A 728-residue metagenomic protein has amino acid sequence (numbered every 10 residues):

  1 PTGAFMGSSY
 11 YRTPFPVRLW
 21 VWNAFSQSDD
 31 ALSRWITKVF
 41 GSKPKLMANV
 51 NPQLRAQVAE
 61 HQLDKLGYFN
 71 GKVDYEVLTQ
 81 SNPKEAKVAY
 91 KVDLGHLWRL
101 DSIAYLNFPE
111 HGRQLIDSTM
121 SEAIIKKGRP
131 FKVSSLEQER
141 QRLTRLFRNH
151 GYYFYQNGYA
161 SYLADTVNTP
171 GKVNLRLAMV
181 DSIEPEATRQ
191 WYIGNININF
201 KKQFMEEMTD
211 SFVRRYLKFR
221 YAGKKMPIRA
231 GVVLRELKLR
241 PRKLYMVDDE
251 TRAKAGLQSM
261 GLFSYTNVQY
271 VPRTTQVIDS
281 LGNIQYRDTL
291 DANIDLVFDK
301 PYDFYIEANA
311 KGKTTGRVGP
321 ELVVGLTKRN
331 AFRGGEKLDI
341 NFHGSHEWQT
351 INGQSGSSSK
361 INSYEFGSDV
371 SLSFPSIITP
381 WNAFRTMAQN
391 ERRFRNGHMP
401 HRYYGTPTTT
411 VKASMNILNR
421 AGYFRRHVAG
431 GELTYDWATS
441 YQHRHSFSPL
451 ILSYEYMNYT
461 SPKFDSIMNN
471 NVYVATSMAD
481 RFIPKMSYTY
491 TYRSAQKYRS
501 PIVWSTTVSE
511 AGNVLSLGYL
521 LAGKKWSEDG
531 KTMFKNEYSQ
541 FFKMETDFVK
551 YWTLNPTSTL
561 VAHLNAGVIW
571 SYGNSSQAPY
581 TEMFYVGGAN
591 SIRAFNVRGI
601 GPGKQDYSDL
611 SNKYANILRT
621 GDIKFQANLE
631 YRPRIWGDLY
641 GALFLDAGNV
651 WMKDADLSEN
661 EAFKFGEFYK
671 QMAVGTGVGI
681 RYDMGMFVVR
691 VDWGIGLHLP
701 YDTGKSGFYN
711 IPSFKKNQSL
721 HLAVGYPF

Functional and structural regions predicted by a protein language model:
P1-S259, Y265-V268, T289: Interaction-mediating elements
Y68, Y152, P170, P301 (+8 more regions): Strand-connecting loop/turn motifs
E76-L78, K91-L97, Y105-E110, A178-E184 (+11 more regions): Solvent-exposed coil/turn segments that connect beta secondary-structure elements in extracytoplasmic/periplasmic
L115, M226-P227, M246-S505, R593-A594 (+4 more regions): Gram-negative/organellar outer-membrane beta-barrel architecture
R215, F219, G223, K311-T315 (+2 more regions): C-terminal outer-membrane beta-barrel translocator/porin domains of Gram-negative envelope proteins and their
I306-A308, L338-F342, V411-A413, W504-V508 (+5 more regions): Membrane-embedded beta-strand positions of outer-membrane beta-barrel proteins
V503-S505, E528, T532, F541-T546 (+5 more regions): In a subset of proteins, long, contiguous C-terminal domains/tails are tracked
